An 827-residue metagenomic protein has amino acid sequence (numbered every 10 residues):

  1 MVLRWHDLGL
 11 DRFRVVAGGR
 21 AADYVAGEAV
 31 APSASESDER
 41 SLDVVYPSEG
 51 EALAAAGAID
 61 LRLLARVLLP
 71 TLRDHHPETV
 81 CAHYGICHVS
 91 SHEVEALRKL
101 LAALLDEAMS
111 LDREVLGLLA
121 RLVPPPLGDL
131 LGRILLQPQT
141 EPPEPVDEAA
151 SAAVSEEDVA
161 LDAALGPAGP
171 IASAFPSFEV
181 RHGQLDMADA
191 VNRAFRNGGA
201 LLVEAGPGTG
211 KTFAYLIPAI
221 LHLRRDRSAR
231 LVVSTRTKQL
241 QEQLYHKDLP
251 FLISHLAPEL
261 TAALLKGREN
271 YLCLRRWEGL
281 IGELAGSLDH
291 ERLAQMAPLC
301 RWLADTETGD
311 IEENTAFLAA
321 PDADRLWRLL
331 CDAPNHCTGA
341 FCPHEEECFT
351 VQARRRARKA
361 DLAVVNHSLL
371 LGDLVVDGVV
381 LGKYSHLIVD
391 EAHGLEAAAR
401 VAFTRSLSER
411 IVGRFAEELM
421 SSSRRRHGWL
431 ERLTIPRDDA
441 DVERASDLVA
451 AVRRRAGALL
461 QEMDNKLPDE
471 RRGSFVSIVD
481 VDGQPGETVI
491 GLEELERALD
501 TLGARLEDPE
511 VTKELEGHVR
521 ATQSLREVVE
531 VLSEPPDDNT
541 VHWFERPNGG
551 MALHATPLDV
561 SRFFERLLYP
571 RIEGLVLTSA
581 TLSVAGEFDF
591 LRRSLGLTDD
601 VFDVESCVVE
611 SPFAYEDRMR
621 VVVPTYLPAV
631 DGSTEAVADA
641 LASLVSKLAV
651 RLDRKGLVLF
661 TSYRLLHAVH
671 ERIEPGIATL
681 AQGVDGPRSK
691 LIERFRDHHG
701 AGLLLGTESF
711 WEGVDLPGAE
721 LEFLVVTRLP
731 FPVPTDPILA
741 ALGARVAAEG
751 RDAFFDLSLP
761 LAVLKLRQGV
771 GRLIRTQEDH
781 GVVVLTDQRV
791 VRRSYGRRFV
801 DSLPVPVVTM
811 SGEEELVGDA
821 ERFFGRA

Functional and structural regions predicted by a protein language model:
V2-W5, V16-L104: Conserved DEDDh/DEDDy metal-dependent 3′-5′ exonuclease domain
P77-L135, L785: Acidic, Mg2+-coordinating catalytic module of metal-dependent nucleases/exonucleases that use a two-metal-ion mechanism
P143-S151, D158-G169, S228-D361, R424-E443 (+3 more regions): A substrate-engagement module of RecA-like helicase motors
E156-V203: Conserved pre-motif I regulatory segment
R196-P218: Walker A/P-loop
Y215, L221, E242, K247-P250 (+3 more regions): Signature of the SF2 helicase/ATPase Hel1-core->accessory helical subdomain module
D324-A363, L371-G372, V376-G378, L495-T625 (+3 more regions): A contiguous, basic/glycine-rich beta-loop/short-helix subdomain that forms a polymer-engagement track
P612-F613, P624-A636, G683-V790: Conserved RecA-like P-loop NTPase helicase motor core
